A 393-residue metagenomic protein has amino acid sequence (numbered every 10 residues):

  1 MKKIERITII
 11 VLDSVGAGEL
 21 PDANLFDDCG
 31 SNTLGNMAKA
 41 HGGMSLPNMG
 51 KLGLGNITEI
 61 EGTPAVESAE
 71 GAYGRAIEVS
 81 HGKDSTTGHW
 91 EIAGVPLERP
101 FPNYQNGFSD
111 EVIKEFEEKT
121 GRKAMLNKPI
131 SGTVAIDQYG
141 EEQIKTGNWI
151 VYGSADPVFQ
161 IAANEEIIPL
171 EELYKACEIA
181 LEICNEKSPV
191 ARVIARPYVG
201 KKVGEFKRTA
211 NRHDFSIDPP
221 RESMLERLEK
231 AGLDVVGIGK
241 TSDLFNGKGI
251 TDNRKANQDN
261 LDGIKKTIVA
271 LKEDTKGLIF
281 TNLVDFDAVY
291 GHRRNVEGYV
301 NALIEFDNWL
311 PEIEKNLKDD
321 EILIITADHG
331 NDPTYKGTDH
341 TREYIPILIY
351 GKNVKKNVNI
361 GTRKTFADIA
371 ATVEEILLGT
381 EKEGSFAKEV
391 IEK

Functional and structural regions predicted by a protein language model:
M1-K393: Feature captures the catalytic ectodomains and active-site-proximal regions of enzymes that hydrolyze or transfer
